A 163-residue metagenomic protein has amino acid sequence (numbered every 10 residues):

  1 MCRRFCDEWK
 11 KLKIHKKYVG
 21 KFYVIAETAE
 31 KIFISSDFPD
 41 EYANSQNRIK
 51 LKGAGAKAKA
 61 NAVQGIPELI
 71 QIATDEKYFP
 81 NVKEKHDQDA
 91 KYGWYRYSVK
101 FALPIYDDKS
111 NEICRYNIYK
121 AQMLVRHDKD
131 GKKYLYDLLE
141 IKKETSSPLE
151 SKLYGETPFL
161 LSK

Functional and structural regions predicted by a protein language model:
M1-K163: Ribonuclease/tRNase effector modules and their secretory precursors
